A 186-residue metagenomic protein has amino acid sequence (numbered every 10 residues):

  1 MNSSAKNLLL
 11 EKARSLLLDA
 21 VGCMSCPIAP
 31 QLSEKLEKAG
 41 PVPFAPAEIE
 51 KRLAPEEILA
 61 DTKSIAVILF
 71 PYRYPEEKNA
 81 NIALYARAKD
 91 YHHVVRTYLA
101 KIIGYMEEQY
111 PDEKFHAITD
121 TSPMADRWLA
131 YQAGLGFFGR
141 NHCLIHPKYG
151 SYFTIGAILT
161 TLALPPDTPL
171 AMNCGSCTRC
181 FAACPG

Functional and structural regions predicted by a protein language model:
M1-N173: Auxiliary alpha/beta "docking" domains used to position bulky ligands
R179-G186: Iron-sulfur cluster-binding cysteine motifs and their immediate structural context in ferredoxin-like electron-transfer
